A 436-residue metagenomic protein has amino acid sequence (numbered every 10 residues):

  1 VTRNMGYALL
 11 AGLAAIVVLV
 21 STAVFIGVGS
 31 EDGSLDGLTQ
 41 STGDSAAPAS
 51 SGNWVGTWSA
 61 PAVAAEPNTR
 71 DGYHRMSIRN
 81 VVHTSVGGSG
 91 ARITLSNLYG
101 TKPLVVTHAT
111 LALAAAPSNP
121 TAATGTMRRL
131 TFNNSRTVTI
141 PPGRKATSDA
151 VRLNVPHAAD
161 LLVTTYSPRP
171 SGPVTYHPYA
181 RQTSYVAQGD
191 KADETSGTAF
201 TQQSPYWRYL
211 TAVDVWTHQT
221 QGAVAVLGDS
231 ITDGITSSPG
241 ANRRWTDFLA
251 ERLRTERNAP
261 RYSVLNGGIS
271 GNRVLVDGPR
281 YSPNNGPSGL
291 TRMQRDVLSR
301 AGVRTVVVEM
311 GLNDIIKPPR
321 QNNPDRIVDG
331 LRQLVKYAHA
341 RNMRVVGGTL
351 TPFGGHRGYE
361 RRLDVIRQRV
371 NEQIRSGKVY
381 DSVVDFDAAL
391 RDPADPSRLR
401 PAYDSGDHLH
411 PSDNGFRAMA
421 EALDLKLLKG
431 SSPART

Functional and structural regions predicted by a protein language model:
V1-L227, S237-G240, N258, S431-T436: N-terminal secretory targeting modules
W58, R79-N80, P103, A109-A112 (+4 more regions): Conserved SGNH/GDSL esterase-like catalytic core that processes O-acyl groups on lipids and polysaccharides
S282, D314-I316, T351-T436: Catalytic His-Asp segment of secreted/periplasmic serine-dependent ester chemistry enzymes
M310, T349-L350: A cross-domain feature marking catalytic cores of carbohydrate-active enzymes and several ubiquitous metabolic/repair
L331-H339: Surface-exposed amphipathic alpha-helices with a cationic face
